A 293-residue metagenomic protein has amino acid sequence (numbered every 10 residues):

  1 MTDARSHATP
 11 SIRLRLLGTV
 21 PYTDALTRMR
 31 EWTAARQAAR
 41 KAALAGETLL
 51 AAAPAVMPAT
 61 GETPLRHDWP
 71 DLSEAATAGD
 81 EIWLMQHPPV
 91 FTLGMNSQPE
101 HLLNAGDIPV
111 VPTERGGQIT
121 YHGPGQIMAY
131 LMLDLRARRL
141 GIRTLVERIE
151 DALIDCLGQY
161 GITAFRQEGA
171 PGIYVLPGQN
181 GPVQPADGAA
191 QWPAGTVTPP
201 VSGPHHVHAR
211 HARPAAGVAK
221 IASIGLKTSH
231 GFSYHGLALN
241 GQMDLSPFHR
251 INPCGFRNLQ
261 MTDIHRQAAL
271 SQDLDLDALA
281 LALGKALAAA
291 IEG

Functional and structural regions predicted by a protein language model:
M1-A215, R250, L270-A278: N-terminal lobe of the biotin/lipoate ligase/transferase fold
T120-Y121, H230-F232: Short glycine/serine/proline-enriched coil/turn segments at secondary-structure junctions
A129-L131, I224-L226, L239: Preference for bulky hydrophobic residues occupying beta-strand positions in well-ordered beta-sheet regions
P177, T228-H230: Short, low-complexity Ser/Thr-rich regulatory SLiMs
W192, A222, H235: A translation/RNA-centric and nucleic-acid-associated enzymatic feature enriched in Class II aminoacyl-tRNA synthetases
G217-K220, G225: Acidic, His- and aromatic-enriched active-site or binding-groove loops in soluble protein domains that engage sugars
K227, Y234, A238-G293: C-terminal accessory segment of soluble enzyme catalytic cores
